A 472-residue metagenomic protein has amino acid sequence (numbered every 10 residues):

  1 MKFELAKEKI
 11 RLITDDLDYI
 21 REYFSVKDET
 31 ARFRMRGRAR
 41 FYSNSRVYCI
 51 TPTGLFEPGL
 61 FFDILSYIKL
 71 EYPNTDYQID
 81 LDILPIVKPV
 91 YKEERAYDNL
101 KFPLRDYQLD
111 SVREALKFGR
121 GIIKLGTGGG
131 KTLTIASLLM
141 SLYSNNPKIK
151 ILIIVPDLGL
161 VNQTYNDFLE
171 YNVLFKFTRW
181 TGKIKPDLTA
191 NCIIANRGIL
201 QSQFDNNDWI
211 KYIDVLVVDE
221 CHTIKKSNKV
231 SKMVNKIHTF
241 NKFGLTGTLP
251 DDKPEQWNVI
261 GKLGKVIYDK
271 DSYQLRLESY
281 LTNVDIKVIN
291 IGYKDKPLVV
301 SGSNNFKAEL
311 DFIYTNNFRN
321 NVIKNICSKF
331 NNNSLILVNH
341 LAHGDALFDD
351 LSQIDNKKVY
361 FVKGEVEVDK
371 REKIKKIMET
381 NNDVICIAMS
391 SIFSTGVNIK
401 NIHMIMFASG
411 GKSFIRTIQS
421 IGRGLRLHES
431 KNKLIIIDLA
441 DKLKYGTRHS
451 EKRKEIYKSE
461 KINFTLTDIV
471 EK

Functional and structural regions predicted by a protein language model:
D80-K124: Conserved pre-motif I regulatory segment
F118-M140: Walker A/P-loop
T132-T134, S141-Y143, P147-E170, L341-A342: Conserved Walker A/P-loop ATP-binding site and its immediately adjacent core in helicase/helicase-like ATPase domains
N162, F177-L188, D345-A346, K357-S394: Conserved helicase ATPase core of P-loop NTP-dependent helicases/translocases
H222-I286, Y457: Post-DEXD/H (motif II) to motif III coupling segment of the RecA-like Helicase ATP-binding lobe
S301-N339, D345-D350: Conserved interdomain hinge at the start of the Helicase C-terminal
A388, V397-G410, I435-D438: A short beta-strand element within the Helicase C-terminal
K412-N432, I436: Conserved SF2 helicase motif VI
